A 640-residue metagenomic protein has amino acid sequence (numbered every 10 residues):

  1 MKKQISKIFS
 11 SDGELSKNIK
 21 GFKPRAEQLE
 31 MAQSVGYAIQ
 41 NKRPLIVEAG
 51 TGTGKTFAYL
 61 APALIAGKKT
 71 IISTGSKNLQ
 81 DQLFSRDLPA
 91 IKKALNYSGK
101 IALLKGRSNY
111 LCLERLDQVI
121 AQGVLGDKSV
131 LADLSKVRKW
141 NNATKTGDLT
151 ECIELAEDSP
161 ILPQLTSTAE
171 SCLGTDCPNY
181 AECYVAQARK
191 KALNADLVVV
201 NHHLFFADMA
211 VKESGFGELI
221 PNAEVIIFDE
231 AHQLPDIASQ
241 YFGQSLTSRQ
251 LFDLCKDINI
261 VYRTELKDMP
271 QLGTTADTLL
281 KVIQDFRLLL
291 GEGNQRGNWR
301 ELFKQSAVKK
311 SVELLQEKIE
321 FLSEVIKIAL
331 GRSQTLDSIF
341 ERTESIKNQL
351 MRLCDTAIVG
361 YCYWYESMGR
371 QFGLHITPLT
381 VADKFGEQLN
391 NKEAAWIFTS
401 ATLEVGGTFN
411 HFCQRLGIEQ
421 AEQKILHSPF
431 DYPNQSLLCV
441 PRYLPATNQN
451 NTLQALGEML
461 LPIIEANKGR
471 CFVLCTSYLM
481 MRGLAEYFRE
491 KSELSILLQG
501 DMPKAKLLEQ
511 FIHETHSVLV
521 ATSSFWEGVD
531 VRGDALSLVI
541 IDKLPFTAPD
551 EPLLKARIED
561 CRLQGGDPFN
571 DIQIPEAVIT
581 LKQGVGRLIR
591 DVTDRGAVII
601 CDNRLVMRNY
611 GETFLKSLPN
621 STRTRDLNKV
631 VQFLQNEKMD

Functional and structural regions predicted by a protein language model:
K2-N18, K68-D196, H203, I258-N259 (+4 more regions): A substrate-engagement module of RecA-like helicase motors
K2-V47: Conserved pre-motif I regulatory segment
G36-Y37, T56-K69, R86-A90: Walker A/P-loop NTP-binding motif
N41-Y59: Walker A/P-loop
I65, N78-D81, R86-P89, A169-E317 (+1 more regions): Signature of the SF2 helicase/ATPase Hel1-core->accessory helical subdomain module
P163-V198, M209-F216, F321-L444, N451-E458 (+3 more regions): A contiguous, basic/glycine-rich beta-loop/short-helix subdomain that forms a polymer-engagement track
P441-N451, D501-V606: Conserved RecA-like P-loop NTPase helicase motor core
T476-G500: Conserved helicase motor "Helicase C" RecA-like lobe of SF1/SF2 P-loop NTPases
